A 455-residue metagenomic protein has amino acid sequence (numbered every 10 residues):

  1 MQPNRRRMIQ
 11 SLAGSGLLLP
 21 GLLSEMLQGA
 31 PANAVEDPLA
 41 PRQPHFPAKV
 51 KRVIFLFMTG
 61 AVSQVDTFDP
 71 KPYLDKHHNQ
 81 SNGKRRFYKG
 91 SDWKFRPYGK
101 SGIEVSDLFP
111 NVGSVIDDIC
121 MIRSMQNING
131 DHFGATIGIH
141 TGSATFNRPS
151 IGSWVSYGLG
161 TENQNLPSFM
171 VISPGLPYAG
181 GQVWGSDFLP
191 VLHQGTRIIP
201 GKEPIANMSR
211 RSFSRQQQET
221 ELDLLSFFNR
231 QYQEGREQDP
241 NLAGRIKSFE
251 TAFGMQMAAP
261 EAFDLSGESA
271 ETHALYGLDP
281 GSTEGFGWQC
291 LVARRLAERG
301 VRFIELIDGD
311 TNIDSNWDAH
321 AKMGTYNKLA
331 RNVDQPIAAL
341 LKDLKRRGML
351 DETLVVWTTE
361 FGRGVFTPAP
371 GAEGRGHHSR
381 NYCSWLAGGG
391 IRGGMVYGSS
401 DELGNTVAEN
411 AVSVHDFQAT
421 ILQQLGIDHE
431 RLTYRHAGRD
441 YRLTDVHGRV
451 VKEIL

Functional and structural regions predicted by a protein language model:
M1-L455: Ligand-binding pockets and gating/stacking loops
